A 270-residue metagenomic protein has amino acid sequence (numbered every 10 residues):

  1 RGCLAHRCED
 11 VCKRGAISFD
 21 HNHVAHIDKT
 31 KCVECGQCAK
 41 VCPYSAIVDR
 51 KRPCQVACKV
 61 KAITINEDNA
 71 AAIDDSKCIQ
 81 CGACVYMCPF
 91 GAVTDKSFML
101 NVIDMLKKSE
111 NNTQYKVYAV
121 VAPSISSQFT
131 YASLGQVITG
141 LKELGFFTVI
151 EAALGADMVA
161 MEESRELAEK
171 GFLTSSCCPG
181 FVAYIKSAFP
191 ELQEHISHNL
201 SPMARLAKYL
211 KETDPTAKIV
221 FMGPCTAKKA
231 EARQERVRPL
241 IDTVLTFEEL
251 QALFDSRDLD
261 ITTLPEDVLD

Functional and structural regions predicted by a protein language model:
R1, P89, T94-D270: Iron-sulfur-associated redox domains of electron-transfer enzymes in respiratory and anaerobic energy metabolism
R1-V41, S45-A57: Ferredoxin-type iron-sulfur electron-transfer modules and their immediate structural context
R7, V11, Q37, V41 (+9 more regions): Alpha-helical scaffold segments in soluble metabolic enzymes
C12, H21, A46, K51 (+8 more regions): Glycine-rich, histidine-containing beta strand-loop boundary motifs that form or position
S18-H26, T64-I65, A83, M87 (+2 more regions): Gly-rich Lys/Arg/Thr-decorated short loops/hinges at beta-loop-alpha junctions or inter-strand turns that position
D28-K29, E34, Y44, K51-V117 (+2 more regions): Conserved Radical SAM active-site core
K40-Y44, A62-I65, L167-S175: Short, structured secondary-structure boundary patches
